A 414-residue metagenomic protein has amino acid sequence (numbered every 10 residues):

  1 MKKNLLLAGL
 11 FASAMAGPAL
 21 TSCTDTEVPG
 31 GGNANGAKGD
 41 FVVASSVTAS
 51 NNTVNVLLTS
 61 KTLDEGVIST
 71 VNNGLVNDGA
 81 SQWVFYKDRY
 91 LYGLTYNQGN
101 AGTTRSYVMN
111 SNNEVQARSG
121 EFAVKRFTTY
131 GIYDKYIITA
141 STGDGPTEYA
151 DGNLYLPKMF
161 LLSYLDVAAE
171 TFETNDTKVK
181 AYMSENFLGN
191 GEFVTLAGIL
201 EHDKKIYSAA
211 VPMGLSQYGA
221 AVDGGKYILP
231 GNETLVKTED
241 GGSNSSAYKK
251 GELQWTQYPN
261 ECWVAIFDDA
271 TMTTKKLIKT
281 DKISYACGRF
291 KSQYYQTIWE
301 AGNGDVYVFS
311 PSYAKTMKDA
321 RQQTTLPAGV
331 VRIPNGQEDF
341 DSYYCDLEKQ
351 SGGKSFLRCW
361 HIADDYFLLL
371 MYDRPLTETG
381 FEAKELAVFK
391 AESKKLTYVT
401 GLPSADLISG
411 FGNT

Functional and structural regions predicted by a protein language model:
M1-V42: Bacterial Sec-dependent N-terminal signal peptides
K38-A49, R89-N97, D134-A150, K204-M213 (+4 more regions): Short beta-strand elements that form the blades of beta-propeller/WD-repeat-like and other beta-sheet-rich scaffold
N55-M183: Post-signal peptide N-terminal segment of secreted/secretory-pathway proteins
E65-L75, E114-V124, T171-G189, T274-I283 (+2 more regions): Beta-propeller fold detector
V76-Y86, E121-K135, N186-I199, Y285-I298 (+2 more regions): Repeated scaffold domains used in trafficking and secretory/extracellular systems, primarily beta-propellers
R105-V108, L156-E170, V222-M272, Q322-Q337 (+1 more regions): Beta-propeller blade signature
Q257-A265, A270-S342, E348-S355: Beta-propeller domains
D341-T414: Intrinsically disordered, low-complexity segments enriched in Gly and acidic/Ser/Thr residues that form flexible
